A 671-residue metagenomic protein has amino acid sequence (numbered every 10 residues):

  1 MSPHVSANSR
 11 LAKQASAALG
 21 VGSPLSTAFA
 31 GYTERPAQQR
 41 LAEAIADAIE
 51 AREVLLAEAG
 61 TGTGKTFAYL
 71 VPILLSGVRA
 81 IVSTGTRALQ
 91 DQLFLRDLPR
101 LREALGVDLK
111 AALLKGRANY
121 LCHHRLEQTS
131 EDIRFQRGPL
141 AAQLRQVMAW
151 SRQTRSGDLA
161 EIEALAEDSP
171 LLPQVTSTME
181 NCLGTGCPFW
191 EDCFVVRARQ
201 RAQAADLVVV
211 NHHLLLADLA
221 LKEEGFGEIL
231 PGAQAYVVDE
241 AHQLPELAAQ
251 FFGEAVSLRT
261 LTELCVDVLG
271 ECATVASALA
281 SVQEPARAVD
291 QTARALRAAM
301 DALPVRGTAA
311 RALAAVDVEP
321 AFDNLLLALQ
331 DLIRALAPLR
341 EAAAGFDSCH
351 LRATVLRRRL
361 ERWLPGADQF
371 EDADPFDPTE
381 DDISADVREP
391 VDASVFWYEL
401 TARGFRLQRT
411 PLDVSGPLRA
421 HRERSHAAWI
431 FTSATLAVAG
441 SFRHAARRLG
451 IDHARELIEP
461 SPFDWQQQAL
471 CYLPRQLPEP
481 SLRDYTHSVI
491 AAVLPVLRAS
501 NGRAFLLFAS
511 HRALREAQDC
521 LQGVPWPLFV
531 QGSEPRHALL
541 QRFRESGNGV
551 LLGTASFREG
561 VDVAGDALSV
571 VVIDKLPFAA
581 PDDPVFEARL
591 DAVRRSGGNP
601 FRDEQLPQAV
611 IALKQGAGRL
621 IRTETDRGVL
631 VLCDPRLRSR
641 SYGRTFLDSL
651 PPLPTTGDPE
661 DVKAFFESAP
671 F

Functional and structural regions predicted by a protein language model:
S2-A28, T61, V78-V208, A328-D331 (+2 more regions): A substrate-engagement module of RecA-like helicase motors
A46-D47, T66-R79, R96-R100: Walker A/P-loop NTP-binding motif
E50-Y69: Walker A/P-loop
L75, D91, R96-P99, M179-E180 (+2 more regions): Signature of the SF2 helicase/ATPase Hel1-core->accessory helical subdomain module
A80-T86, F431-T432, G502-A509, V631-C633: Conserved RecA-like ASCE P-loop NTPase motor core of nucleic-acid helicases/translocases
P173-D206, L219-G227, L332-L477, D484-A491 (+2 more regions): A contiguous, basic/glycine-rich beta-loop/short-helix subdomain that forms a polymer-engagement track
P474-D484, E534-L637: Conserved RecA-like P-loop NTPase helicase motor core
A509-G532: Conserved helicase motor "Helicase C" RecA-like lobe of SF1/SF2 P-loop NTPases
